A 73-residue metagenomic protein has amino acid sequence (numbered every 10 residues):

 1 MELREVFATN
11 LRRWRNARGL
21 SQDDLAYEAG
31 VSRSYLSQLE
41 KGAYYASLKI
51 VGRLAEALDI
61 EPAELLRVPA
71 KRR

Functional and structural regions predicted by a protein language model:
M1-V6: A detector for short, charged/polar N-terminal pre-domain segments
T9-E28, R53: Short basic helix-loop element that most often maps to the first helix and adjoining turn of HTH DNA-binding modules
L11, L25-A26, L36-L39, L65: Conserved hydrophobic/aromatic packing and binding residues within compact polymer-binding modules
G19, Y45-L48: Residue at a beta-strand N-cap/secondary-structure junction
G30, K49-E64: DNA major-groove recognition helix of helix-turn-helix/homeodomain DNA-binding modules
G30-Y44: Recognition helix of helix-turn-helix/homeodomain-like DNA-binding domains that insert into the DNA major groove
E56, L66-R73: Short, charged recognition helix plus adjacent turn of helix-turn-helix-like nucleic-acid-binding domains
